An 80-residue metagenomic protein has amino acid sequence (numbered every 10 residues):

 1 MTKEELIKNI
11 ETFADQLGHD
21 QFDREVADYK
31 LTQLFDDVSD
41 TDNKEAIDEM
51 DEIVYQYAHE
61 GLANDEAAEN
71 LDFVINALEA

Functional and structural regions predicted by a protein language model:
M1-D28, L71: Short terminal alpha-helical segments
M1-E4, N76-A80: Short intrinsically disordered terminal tails
D15-G18, F22, N43, Y55-L62 (+1 more regions): Charged/polar positions within long, soluble alpha-helices
K30-F35, F73-A77: A composition-driven surface/loop motif
Q33-A68: Acidic, low-complexity, intrinsically disordered interaction modules
